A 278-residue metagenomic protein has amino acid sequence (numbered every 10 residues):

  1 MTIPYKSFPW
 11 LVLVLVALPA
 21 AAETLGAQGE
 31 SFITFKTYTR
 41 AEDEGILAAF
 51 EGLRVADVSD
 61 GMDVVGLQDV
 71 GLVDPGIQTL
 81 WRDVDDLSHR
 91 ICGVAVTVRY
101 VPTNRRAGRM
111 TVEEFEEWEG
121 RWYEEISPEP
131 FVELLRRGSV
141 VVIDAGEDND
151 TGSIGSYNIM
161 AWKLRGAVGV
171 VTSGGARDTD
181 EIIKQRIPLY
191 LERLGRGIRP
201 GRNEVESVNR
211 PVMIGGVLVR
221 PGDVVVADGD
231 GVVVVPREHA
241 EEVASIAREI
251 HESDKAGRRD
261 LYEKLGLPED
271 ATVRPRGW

Functional and structural regions predicted by a protein language model:
M1-L11: Bacterial N-terminal signal peptides that target proteins for export
P9-A20: Bacterial N-terminal signal peptides
A20-A22, G26-A27: Boundary at the C-terminal end of the N-terminal hydrophobic targeting segment
Y38-E114, W118-E119: N-terminal low-complexity or amphipathic/hydrophobic leaders
M62, W162, D223-V225: Buried hydrophobic positions in well-ordered alpha/beta secondary-structure cores of metabolic enzymes
G71-D74, Y100, V142-D144, G152 (+3 more regions): General beta-strand structural signal in soluble alpha/beta enzymes
Y123-E124, E129-S173: Extracellular/luminal Protease-associated
E192-D270: Acidic, glycine-rich flexible loop/linker segments
